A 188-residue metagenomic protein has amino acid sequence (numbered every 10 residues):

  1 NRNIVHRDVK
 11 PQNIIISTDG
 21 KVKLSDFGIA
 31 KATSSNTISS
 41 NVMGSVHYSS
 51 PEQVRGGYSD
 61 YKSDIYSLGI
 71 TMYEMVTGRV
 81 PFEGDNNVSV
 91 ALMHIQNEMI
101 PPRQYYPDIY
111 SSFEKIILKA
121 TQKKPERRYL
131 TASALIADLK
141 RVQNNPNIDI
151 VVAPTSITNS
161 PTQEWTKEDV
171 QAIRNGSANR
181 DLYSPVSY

Functional and structural regions predicted by a protein language model:
N1-I4: Protein kinase catalytic-loop region centered on the HRD/HxD motif
V9: Hydrophobic HxD+1 residue recognition
Q12, S25: Conserved protein-kinase catalytic-loop position immediately C-terminal to the HRD catalytic Asp
I16-D19: Activation-loop N-terminal segment of eukaryotic-like protein kinases
V22, S35-M43: Regulatory activation segment
H47-I150: C-terminal lobe helix-coil module of Hanks-type protein kinase domains
L130-V186: Juxtacatalytic C-terminal regulatory tail of Ser/Thr protein kinases
